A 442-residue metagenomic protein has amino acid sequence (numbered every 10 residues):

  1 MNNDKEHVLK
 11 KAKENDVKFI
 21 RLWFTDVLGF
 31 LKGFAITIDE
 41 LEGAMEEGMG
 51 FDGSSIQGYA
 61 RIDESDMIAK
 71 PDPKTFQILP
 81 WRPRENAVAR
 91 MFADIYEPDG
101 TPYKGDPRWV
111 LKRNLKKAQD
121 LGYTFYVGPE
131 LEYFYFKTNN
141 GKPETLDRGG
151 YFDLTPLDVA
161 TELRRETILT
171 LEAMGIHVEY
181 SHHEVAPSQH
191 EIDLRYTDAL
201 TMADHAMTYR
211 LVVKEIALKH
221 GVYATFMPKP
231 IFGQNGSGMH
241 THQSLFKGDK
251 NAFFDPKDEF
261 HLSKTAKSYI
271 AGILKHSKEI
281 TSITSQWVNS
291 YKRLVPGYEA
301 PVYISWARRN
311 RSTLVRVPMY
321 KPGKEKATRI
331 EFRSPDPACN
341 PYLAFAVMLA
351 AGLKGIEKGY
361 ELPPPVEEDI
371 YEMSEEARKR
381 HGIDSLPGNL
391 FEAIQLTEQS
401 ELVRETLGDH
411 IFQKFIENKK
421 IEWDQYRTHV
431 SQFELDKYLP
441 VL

Functional and structural regions predicted by a protein language model:
M1-L442: Glycine-rich, acidic/polar active-site loops that bind/position phosphate-bearing ligands
